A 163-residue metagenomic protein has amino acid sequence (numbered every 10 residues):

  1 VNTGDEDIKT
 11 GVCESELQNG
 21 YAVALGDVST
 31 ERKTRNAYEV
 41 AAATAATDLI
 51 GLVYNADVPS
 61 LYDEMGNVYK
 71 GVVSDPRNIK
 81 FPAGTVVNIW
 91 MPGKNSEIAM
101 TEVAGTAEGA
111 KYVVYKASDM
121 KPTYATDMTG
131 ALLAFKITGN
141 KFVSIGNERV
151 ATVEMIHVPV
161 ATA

Functional and structural regions predicted by a protein language model:
V1-A163: Surface-exposed, low-hydrophobicity beta-strand/loop segments enriched in small/polar/acidic residues
